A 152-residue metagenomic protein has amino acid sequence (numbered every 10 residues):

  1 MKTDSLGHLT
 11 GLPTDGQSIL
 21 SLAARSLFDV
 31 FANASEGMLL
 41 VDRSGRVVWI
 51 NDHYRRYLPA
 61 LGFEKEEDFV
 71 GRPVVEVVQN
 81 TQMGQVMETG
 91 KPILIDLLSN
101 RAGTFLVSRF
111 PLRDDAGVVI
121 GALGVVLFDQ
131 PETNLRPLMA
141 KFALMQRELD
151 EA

Functional and structural regions predicted by a protein language model:
K2-S18, D68, V77-N80: Short, compositionally biased leader-like segments
G7, G11, L112-A152: Sensory coupling linkers of modular signal transduction proteins
H8, T14-G62: Sensory modules in modular signal-transduction proteins
R46, K91, G117-V118: Residue-level signal for well-ordered, solvent-exposed loop/turn and beta-edge residues enriched in charged/polar side
V48, G103-L106, I120: PAS-family sensory domains
K65-R101, L106: Terminal output helix/cap of sensory domains in signal transduction proteins
